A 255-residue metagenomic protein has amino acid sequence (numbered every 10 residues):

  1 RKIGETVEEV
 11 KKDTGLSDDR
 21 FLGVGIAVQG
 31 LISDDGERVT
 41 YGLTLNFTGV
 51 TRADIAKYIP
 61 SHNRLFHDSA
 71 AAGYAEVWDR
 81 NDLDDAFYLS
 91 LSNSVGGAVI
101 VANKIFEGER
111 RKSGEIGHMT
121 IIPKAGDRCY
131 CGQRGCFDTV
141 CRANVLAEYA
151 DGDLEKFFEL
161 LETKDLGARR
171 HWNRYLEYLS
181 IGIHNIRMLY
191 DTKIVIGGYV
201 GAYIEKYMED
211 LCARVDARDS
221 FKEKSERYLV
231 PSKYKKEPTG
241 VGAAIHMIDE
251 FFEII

Functional and structural regions predicted by a protein language model:
R1-F87, K206-R218: Glycine-rich phosphate-binding loop and adjoining helix at the ATP-binding site of ATP-dependent phosphoryl-transfer
R1-K2, V50-A53, K57-L166: Glycine/GP-enriched mid-protein hinge/lid loop-to-helix segment characteristic of carbohydrate kinases
R1-S17, F137-V140, N144-Y207, P231-T239: Adenine-nucleotide phosphate-binding core of ATP-dependent small-molecule kinases
L16-F21, M188-L189, K222-E226: Short helix-terminating capping/connector loops at secondary-structure junctions
V28, S90, G198: Short beta-strand/turn micro-motifs composed of small residues that flank or help shape donor/cofactor-binding pockets
G30-D34, A71-G73, G96-G97, F106 (+2 more regions): Short, active-site-adjacent cap segments at secondary-structure transitions
R64-D79, A202-I255: Glycine-rich phosphate-binding/hydrolytic loop that grips phosphoryl groups
